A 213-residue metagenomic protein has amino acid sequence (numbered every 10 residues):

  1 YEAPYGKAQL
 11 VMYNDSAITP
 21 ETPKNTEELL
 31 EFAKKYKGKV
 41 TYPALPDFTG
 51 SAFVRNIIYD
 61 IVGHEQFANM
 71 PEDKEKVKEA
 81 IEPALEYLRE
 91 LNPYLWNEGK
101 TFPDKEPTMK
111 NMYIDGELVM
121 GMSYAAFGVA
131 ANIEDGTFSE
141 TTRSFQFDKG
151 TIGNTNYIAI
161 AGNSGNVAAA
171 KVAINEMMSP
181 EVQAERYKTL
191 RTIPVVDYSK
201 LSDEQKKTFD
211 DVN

Functional and structural regions predicted by a protein language model:
Y1-T108: Extracytoplasmic ligand-binding site segments that recognize negatively charged/polar headgroups
Y13, S123, M178: A conserved hydrophobic position in a structured secondary element of the catalytic/binding core that shapes
E31-K35, I58-V62, R89, P93-W96 (+5 more regions): Sec-exported extracytoplasmic/periplasmic mature domains
P43-A44, A125-A126, L190: Short secondary-structure boundary segments
V54-I57, A131-N132, R186: Hydrophobic packing residues within well-ordered alpha-helices of enzyme cores
W96-N163, S199-K206: Extracytoplasmic/periplasmic substrate-binding proteins
T151-I152, N156-V212: Mature extracytoplasmic/periplasmic domains
